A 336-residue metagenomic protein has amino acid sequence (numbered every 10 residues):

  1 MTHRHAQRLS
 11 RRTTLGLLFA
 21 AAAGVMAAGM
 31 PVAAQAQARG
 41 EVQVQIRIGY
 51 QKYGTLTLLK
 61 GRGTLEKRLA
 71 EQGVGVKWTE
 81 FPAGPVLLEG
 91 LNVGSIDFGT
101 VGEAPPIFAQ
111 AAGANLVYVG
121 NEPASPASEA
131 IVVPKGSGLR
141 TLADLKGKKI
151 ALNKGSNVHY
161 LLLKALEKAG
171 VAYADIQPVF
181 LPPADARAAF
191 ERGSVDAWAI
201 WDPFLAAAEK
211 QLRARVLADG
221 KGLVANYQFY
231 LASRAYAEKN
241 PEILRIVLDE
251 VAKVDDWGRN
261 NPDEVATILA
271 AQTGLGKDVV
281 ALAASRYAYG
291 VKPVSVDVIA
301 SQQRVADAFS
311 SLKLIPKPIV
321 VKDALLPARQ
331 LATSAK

Functional and structural regions predicted by a protein language model:
T2-A21: N-terminal secretory signal peptides and thylakoid transit peptides that target proteins across membranes
A23-Q35: C-terminal segment of classical bacterial N-terminal signal peptides
Q37-V171, Q177-F180, D196-I200, L217 (+1 more regions): Short, glycine-/small- and polar/acidic-enriched structural segments that line small-molecule recognition paths
I46, T55, G147-L152, R192-V195 (+3 more regions): Second-shell loop/turn segments in exported
E66-V74, G290-V298, V321: Short, solvent-exposed loop/beta-turn-alpha elements that line the ligand-binding surface or hinge of extracytoplasmic
A104, P178-V179, A184-A271: Pocket-lining segment of extracytoplasmic ligand-binding domains
K239-P316: Secondary-structure end/capping motifs
D307-K336: Conserved C-terminal helix/tail region of periplasmic/extracytoplasmic solute-binding proteins
